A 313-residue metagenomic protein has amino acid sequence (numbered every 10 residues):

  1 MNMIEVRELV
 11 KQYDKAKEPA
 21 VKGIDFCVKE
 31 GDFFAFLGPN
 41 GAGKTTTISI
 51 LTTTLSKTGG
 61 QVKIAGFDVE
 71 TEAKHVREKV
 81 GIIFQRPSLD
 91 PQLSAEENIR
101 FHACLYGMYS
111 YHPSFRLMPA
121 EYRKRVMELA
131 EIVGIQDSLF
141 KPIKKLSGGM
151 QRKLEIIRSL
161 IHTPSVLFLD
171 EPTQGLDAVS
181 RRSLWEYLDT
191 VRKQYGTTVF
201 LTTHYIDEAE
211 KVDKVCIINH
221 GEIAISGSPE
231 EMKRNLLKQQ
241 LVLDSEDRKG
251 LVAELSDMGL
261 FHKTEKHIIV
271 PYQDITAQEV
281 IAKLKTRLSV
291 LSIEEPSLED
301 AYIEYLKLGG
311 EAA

Functional and structural regions predicted by a protein language model:
M1-V6, K11-G23, E30, A73: A short, flexible loop at the N-terminus of ABC-type nucleotide-binding domains that lies
G60-D68, V76: Conserved ABC transporter NBD signature motif
R100, C104-G107, P113-S138: Conserved ABC ATPase "signature" region
I156: Hydrophobic anchor residue at the start of the ABC signature
L167-D170: Catalytic Walker B motif of ABC-type/P-loop ATPase nucleotide-binding domains
E186-Y272: ABC transporter nucleotide-binding domain
K238-G309, A313: Short, charged/small-residue-rich alpha-helical element at the C-terminal edge of ABC transporter nucleotide-binding
